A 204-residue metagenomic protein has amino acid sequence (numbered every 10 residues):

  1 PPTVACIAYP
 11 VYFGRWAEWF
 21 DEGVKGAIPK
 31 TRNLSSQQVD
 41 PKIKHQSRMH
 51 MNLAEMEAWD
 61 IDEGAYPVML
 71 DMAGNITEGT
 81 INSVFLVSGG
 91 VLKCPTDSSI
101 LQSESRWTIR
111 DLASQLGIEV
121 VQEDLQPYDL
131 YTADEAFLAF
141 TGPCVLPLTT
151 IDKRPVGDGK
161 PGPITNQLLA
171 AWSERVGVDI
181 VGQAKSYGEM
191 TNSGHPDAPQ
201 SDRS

Functional and structural regions predicted by a protein language model:
P1-S204: Helix-start/capping segments and mature chain N-termini
